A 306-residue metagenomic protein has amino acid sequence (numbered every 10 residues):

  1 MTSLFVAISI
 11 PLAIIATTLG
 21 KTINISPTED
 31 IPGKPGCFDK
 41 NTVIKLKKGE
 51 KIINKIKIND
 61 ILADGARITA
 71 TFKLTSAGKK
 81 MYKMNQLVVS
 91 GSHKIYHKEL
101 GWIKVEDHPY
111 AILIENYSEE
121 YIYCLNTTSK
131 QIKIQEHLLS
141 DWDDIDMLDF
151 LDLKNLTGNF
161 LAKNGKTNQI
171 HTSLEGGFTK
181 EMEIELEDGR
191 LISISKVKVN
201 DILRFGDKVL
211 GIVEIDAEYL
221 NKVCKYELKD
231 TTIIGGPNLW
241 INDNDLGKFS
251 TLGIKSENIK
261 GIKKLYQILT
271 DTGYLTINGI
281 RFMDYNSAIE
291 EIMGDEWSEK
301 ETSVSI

Functional and structural regions predicted by a protein language model:
M1-D60, H137, I145-D201, E301-I306: Protein maturation boundaries and topogenic segments
D39-K48, L62-K154, T179-L186, R204-S298: Long beta-strand-rich cores associated with HINT superfamily self-processing modules
